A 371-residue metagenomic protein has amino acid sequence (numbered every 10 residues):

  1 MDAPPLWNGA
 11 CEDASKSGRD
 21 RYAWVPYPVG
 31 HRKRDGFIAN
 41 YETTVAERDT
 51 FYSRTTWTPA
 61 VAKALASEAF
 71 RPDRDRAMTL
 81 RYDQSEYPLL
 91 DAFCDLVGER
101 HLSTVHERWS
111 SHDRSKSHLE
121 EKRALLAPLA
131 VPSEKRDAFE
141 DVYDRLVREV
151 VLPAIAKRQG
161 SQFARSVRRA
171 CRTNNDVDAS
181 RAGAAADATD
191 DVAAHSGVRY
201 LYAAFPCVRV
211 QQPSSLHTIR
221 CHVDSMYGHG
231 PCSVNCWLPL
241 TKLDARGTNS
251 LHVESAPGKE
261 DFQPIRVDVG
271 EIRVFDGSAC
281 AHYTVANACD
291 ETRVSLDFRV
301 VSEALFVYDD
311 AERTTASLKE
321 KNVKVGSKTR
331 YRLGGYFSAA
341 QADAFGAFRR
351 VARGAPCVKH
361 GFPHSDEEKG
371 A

Functional and structural regions predicted by a protein language model:
M1-G160, R181-T189, C357-A371: N-terminal auxiliary "cap/dimerization" subdomain that precedes the catalytic jelly-roll/cupin core of mononuclear
S17-Y22, K33-D35, D49, T55 (+8 more regions): Positively charged, low-complexity intrinsically disordered regions
T79, C207-R209, I272-V274: Ordered hydrophobic segments in well-structured contexts
L119-A138, L201-A203, C232-V234, N249-S250 (+1 more regions): Glycine-rich, often proline-containing surface loops adjacent to acidic residues and nearby aromatics that form
E149, P153-D244: Conserved double-stranded beta-helix
C207-Q211, W237-P239, H252-E254, V285 (+1 more regions): Residues in well-ordered beta-strands of folded domains
S215-V274, R293, V307-D310: Catalytic core of non-heme Fe(II) oxygenases with the double-stranded beta-helix
P257-A371: Conserved double-stranded beta-helix
